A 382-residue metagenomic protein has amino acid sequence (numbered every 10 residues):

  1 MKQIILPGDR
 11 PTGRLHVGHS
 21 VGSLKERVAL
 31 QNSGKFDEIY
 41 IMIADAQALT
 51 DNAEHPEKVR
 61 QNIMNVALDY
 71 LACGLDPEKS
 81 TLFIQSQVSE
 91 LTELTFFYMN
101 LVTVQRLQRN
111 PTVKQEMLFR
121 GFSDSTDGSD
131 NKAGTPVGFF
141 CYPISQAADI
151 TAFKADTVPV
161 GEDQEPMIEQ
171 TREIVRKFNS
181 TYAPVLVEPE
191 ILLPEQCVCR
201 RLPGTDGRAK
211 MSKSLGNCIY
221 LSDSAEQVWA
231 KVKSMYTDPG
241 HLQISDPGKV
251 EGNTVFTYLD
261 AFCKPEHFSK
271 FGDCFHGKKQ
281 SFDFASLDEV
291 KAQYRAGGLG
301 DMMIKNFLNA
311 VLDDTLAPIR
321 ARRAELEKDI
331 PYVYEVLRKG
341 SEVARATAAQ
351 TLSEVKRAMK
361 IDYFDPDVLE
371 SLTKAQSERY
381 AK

Functional and structural regions predicted by a protein language model:
M1-Q3, F364-D365: Extreme N-terminus of proteins, especially the signal/transit-peptide cleavage junction and the first residues
K2-A147, D314-L316, A324: N-terminal Rossmann-like or analogous alpha/beta NTP/dinucleotide-binding catalytic cores that position adenine
S23, N62, V66, M167 (+3 more regions): Alpha-helical packing segments of well-folded alpha/beta enzyme cores
S23-R27, A148, T171-I174, Y258: Buried hydrophobic packing segments
D45-Q47, A147-T151, G207, K264: Short connector loops/turns at beta-strand edges and beta->alpha or beta->beta junctions
V113-F178, Y182, P203: Internal, conserved structured core segments that host functional sites
R172-K382: Conserved nucleotide- and phosphate/pyrophosphate-binding catalytic cores in adenylate/nucleotidyl-handling enzymes
